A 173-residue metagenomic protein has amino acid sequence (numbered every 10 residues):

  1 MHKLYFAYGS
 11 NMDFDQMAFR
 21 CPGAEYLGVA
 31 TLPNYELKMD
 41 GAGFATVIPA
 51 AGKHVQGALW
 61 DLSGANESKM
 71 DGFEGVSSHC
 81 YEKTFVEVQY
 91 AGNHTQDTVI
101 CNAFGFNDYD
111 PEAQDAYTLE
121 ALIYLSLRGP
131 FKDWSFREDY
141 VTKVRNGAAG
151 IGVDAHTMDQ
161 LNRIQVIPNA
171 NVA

Functional and structural regions predicted by a protein language model:
M1-A173: Glycine-aromatic micro-motifs
